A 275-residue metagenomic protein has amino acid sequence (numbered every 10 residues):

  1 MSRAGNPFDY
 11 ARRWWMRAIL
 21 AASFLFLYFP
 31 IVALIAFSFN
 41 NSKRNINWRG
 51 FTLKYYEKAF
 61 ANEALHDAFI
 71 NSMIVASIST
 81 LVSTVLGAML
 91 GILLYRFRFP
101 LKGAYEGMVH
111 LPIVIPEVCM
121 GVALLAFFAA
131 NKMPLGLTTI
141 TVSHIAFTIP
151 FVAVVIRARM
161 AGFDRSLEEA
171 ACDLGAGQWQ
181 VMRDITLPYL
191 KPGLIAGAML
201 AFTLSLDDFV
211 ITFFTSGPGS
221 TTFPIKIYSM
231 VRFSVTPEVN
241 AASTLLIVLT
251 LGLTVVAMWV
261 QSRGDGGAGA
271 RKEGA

Functional and structural regions predicted by a protein language model:
S2-A18, L101, R157-E168, C172 (+2 more regions): C-terminal transmembrane helix and the adjacent membrane-cytosol boundary/short C-terminal tail of inner/organellar
S2-N6, R44-I46, L53, L101 (+3 more regions): Membrane-interfacial helix termini and adjacent extracytoplasmic/periplasmic loops of multi-pass transporters
S2-R12, I78-V109, V122, A126 (+1 more regions): Transmembrane-helix boundary motif in ABC transporter permease subunits
N6-W15, K43, Y55-A64, L206-R263 (+1 more regions): Interhelical loop and adjacent transmembrane-helix boundary motif in polytopic membrane transport permeases
I19, F24-I31, I115, A153-R165 (+1 more regions): Transmembrane alpha-helices
F29-V32, A36, V85-M89, V122 (+7 more regions): Membrane-embedded alpha-helices of multi-pass transport/permease systems
H66, I70, I74-L86, L90 (+6 more regions): Hydrophobic alpha-helical transmembrane segments of multipass integral membrane proteins, especially permease/channel
D67-I74, F127-F151, P192-L194, A198 (+1 more regions): Loop-to-helix entry region at the N-terminal start of transmembrane alpha-helices in multi-pass membrane transporters
